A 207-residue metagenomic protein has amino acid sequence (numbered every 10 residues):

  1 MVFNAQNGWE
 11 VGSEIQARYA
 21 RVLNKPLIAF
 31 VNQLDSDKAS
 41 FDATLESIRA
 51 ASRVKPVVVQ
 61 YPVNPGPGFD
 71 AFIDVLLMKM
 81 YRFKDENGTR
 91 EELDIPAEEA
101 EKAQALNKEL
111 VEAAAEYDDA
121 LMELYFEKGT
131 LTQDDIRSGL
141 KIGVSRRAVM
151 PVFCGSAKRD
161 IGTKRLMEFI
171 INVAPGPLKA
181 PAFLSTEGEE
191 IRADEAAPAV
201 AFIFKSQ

Functional and structural regions predicted by a protein language model:
M1-Q207: Structural and coupling elements of P-loop NTPases
